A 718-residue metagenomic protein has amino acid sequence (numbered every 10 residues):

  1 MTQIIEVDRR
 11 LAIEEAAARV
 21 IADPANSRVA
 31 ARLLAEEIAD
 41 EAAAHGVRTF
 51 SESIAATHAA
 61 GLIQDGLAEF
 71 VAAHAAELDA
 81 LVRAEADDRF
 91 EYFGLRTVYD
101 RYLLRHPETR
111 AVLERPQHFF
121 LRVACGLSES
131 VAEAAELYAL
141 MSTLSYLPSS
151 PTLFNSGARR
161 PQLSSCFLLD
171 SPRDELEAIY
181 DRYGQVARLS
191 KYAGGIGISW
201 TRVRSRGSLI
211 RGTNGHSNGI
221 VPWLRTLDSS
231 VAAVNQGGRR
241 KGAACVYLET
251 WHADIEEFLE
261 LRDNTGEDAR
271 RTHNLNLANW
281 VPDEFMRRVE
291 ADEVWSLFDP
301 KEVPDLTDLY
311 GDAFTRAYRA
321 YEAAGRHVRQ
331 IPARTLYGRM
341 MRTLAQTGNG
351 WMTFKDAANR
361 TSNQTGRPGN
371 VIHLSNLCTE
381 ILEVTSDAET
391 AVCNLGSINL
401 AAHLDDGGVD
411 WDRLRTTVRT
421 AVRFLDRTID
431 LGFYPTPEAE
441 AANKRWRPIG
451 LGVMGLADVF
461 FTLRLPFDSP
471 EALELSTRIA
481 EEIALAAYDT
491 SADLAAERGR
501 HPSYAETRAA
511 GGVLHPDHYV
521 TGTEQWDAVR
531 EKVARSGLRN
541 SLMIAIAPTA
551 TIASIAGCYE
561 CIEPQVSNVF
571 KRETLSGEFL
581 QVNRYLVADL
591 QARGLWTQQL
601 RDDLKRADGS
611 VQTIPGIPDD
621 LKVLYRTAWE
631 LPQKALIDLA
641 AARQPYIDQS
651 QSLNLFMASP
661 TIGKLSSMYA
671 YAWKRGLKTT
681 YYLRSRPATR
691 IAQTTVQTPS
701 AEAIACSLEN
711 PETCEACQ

Functional and structural regions predicted by a protein language model:
M1-Q718: Extended catalytic cores of very large enzyme megasubunits
